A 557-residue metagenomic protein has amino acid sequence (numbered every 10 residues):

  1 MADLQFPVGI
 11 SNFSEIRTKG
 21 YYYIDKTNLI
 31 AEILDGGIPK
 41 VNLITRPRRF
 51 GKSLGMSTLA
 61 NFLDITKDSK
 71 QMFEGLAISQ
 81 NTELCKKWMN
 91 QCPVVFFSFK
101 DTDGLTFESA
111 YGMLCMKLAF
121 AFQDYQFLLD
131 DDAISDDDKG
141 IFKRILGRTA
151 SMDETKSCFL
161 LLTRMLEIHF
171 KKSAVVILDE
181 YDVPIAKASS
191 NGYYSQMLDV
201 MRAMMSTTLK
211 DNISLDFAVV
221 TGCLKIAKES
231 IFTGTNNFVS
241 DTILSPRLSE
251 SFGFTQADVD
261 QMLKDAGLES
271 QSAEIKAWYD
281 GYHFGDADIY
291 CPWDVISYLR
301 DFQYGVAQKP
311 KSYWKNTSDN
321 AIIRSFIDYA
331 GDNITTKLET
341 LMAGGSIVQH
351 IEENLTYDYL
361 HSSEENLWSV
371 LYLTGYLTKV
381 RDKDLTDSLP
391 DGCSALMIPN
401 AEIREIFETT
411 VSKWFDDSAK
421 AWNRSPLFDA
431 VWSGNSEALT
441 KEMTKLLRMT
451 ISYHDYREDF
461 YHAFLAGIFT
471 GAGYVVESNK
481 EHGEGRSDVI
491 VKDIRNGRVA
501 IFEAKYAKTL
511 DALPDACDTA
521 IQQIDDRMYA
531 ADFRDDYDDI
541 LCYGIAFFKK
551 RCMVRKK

Functional and structural regions predicted by a protein language model:
Q5-A31: N-terminal pre-Walker A segment at the start of P-loop NTPase domains
G9, D64-F127: P-loop NTPase motor core
G9-R17, T102, S109, M113-K156 (+1 more regions): Conserved P-loop NTPase mechanochemical-coupling segment
K52: Conserved lysine of the Walker
F122, C158-H169, Q196-D216, Y529-D532: Substrate-engagement module of ASCE P-loop NTPases
V183, Y193-G234: Sensor-1/coupling segment of RecA-like P-loop NTPase cores
K228-T233, D241-R300: Amphipathic alpha-helical segments of the small helical/lid subdomains adjacent to P-loop NTPase cores
F238, Y290-M528, D539, C552-K557: Extended alpha-helical interface modules used as scaffolds for assembling large macromolecular complexes
